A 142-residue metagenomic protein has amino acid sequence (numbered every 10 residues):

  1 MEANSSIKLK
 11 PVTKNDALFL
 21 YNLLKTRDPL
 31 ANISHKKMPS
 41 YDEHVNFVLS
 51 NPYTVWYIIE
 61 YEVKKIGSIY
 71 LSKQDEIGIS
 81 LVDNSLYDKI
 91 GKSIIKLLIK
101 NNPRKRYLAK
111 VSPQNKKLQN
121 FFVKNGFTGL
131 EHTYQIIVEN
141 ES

Functional and structural regions predicted by a protein language model:
S6-N22: A short beta-loop-alpha structural element at the N-terminal edge of CoA-dependent acyl/N-acetyltransferase catalytic
D28-N46: Conserved GNAT-fold acetyl-CoA-binding loop/helix
K37-S40, N51, G67-D75: A conserved beta-strand-loop-helix scaffold within acyl/acetyltransferase catalytic domains
N46-I58: A short helix-loop-beta-strand connector motif used in the catalytic cores of GNAT acetyltransferases and, in some
V55-G67: Conserved beta-hairpin
E60, Q74-I90: A short, internal acetyl-CoA/4′-phosphopantetheine-binding micro-motif in the GNAT/acyltransferase core
L86-N101, K116-N120, K124: Conserved acetyl-CoA-binding loop-helix of GNAT-fold acetyltransferases
L108-F121, Q135-I137: Conserved beta-strand-loop-alpha-helix junction that forms the acyl-donor binding cleft
